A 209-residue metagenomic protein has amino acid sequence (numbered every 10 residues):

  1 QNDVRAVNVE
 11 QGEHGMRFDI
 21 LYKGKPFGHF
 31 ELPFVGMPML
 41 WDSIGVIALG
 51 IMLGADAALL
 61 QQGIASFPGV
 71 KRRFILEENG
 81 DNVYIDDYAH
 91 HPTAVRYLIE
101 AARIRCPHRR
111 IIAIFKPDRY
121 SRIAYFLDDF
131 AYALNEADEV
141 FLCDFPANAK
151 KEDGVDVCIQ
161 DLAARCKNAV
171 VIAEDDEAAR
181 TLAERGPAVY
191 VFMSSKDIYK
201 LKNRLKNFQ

Functional and structural regions predicted by a protein language model:
Q1-G28, K71-R73, E77: Extended acidic/charged loop-beta regions that coordinate divalent cations and stabilize anionic phosphate/carboxylate
V9, P38-M39: C-terminal accessory "lid"/substrate-recognition subdomains
H14, K25, V35-P38, G45-R72 (+1 more regions): ATP-dependent carboxylate-amine ligase
L32: Histidine-centered acyl-transfer/condensation active-site motif and its immediate structural neighborhood
